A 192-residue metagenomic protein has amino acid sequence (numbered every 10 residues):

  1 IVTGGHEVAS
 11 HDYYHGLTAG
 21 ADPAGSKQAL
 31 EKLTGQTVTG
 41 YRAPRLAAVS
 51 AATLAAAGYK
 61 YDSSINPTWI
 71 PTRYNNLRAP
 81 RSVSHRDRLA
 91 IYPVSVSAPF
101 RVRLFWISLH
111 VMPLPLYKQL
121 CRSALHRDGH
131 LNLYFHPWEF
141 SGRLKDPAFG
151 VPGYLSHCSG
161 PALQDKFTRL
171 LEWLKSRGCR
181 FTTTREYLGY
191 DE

Functional and structural regions predicted by a protein language model:
I1-P99, P115-E192: Catalytic alpha-helical scaffold of carbohydrate-active enzymes acting on polysaccharides/glycoconjugates
R101-V111: Surface-exposed cleft-lining segments at the edges of enzyme active sites
